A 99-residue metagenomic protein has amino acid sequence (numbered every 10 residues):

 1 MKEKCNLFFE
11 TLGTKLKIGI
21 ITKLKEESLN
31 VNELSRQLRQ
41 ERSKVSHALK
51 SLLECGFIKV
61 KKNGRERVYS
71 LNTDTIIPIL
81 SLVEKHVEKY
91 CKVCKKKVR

Functional and structural regions predicted by a protein language model:
M1-K4, I76-R99: Amphipathic alpha-helical dimerization/coiled-coil segments that flank or bridge DNA-binding/regulatory modules
E3-K44, N63-T75: N-terminal helix-turn-helix DNA-binding core of bacterial DNA-binding proteins
R36, L53-E54: Alpha-helical residues within the helix-turn-helix
A48: Residues within the DNA-recognition helix of helix-turn-helix
L52-L53, I76: Compositionally biased intrinsically disordered low-complexity regions
